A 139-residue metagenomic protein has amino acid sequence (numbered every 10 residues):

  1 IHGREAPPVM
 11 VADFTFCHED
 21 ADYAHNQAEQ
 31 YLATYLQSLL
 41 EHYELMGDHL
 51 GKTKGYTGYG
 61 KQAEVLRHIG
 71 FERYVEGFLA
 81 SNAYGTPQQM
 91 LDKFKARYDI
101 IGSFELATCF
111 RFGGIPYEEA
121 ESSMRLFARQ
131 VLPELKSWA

Functional and structural regions predicted by a protein language model:
I1-S103, K136-A139: An alpha-helical appendage that flanks or caps ligand/catalytic pockets
G55-G58, R111, L126: Intrinsic disorder/low-structure terminal segments
F78-T86, T108-F110, I115-E119: Outer-membrane beta-barrel pore domains
P116-K136: C-terminal helical cap(s) of enzyme catalytic domains, especially alpha/beta-barrels
